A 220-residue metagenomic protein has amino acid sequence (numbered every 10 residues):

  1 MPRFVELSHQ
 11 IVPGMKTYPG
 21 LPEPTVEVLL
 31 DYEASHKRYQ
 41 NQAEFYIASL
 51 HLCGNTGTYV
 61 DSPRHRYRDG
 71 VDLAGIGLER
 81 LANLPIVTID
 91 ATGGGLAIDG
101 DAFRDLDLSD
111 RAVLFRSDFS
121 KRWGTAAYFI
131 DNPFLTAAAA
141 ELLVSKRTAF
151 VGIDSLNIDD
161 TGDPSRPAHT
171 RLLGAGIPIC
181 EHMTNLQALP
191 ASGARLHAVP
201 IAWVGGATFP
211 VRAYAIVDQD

Functional and structural regions predicted by a protein language model:
M1-D220: Active-/binding-site microenvironments in catalytic and ligand-binding cores
